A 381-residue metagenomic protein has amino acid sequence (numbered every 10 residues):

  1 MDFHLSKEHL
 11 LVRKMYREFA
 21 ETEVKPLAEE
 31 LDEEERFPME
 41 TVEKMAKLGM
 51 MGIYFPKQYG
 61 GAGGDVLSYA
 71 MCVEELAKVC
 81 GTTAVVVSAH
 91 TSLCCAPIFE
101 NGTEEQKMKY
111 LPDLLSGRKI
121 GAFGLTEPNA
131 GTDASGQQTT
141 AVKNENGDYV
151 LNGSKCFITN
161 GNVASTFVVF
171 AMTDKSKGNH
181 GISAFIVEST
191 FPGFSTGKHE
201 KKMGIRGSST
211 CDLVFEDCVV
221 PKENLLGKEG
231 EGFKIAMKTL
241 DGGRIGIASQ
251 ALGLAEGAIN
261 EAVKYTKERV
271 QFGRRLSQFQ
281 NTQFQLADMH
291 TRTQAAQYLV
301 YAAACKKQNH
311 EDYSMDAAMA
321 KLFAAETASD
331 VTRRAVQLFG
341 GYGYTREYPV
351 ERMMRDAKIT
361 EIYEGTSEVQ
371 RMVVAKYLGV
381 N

Functional and structural regions predicted by a protein language model:
M1-A89, N101-Q106, D113-R118, G131-A134 (+4 more regions): Alpha-helical interface subdomain recognition
G49, V73-A77, A171, V187-P192 (+1 more regions): Short Ser/Thr-interspersed hydrophobic loop/turn segments at strand-loop and sheet-helix junctions that line or gate
G117-L125: A short, Trp-centered hydrophobic/proline-enriched beta-strand micro-motif
N129-T132, F157-N160, D174-S176, K202-S209: Short Gly/Pro-enriched turn/cap motifs at secondary-structure boundaries
G136-Q137, T190-P221: Flexible, small-/acidic-enriched active-site or ligand-binding loops
T139-V142: A structural signal for short hydrophobic beta-strand segments in well-ordered beta-sheet cores
D148-T196: A short core secondary-structure module
E216-I235: Long, acidic (Asp/Glu-rich), low-complexity accessory segments flanking structured domains
